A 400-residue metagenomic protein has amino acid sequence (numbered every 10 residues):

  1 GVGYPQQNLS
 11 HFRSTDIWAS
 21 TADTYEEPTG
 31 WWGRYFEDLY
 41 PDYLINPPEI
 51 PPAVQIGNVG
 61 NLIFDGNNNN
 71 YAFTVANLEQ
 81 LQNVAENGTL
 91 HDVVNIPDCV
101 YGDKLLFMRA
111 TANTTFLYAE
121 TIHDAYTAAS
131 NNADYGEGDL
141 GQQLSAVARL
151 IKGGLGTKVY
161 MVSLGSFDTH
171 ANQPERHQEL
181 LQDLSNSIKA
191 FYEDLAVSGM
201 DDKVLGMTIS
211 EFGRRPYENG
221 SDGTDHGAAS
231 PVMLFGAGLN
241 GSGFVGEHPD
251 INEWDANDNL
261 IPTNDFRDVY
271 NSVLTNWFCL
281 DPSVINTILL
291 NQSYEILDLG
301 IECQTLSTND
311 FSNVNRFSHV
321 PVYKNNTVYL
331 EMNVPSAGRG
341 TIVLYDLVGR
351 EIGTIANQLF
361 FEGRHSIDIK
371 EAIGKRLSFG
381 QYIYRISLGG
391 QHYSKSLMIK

Functional and structural regions predicted by a protein language model:
G1-S187, E193-V197, Y217, P231-G238 (+1 more regions): Feature for exported/extracytoplasmic and membrane-associated proteins, marking the mature portion
I188, D194-G220: Metal-dependent active-site segment of extracytoplasmic phospho-/sulfohydrolases and closely related
G227: Phosphate-handling catalytic cores of nucleic-acid transaction enzymes
I301-N325, N333-P335: Residue-level detector of functionally pivotal "anchor" positions at catalytic/ligand-binding pockets or at interdomain
E331-S336, D346, I386-L388: Non-cytosolic beta-sheet module surface loops
G338-T341: Short beta-strand/loop motifs in extracellular/secreted proteins, especially within beta-sandwich accessory domains
Y345-I352, Y382: Short, glycine-anchored, charge-dense loop/turn motifs used at functional sites
T354, L359-E362, K370, K375-K400: C-terminal tail/sorting-segment detector
